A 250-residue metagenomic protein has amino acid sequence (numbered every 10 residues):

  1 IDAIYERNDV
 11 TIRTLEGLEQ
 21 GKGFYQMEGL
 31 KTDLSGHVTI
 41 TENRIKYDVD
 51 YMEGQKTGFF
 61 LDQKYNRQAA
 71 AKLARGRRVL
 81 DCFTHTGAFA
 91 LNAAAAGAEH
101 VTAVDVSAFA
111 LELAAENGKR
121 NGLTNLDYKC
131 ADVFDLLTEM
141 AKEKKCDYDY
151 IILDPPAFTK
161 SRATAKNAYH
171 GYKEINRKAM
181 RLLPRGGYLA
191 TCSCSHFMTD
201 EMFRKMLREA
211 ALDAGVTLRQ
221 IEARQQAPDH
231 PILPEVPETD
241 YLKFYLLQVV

Functional and structural regions predicted by a protein language model:
I1-F59: Non-catalytic substrate-recognition/targeting regions of SAM-dependent transferases
K72, T86-E99: Conserved SAM-binding loop of SAM-dependent methyltransferases across substrates and taxa, primarily the Class I
G76-H85: Conserved class I S-adenosyl-L-methionine
H100-D105: Conserved SAM-binding motif I beta-strand of class I
F109-I152: S-adenosyl-L-methionine
L123, L183-R185: Helix-to-beta-strand junctions that scaffold the AdoMet/dcAdoMet cofactor pocket in Class I SAM-dependent enzymes
D147, E174, Y188-V250: C-terminal catalytic and target-recognition region of SAM-dependent MTase-like enzymes, primarily methyltransferases
D149-K178: Mobile active-site "lid"/loop adjacent to the S-adenosyl-L-methionine
